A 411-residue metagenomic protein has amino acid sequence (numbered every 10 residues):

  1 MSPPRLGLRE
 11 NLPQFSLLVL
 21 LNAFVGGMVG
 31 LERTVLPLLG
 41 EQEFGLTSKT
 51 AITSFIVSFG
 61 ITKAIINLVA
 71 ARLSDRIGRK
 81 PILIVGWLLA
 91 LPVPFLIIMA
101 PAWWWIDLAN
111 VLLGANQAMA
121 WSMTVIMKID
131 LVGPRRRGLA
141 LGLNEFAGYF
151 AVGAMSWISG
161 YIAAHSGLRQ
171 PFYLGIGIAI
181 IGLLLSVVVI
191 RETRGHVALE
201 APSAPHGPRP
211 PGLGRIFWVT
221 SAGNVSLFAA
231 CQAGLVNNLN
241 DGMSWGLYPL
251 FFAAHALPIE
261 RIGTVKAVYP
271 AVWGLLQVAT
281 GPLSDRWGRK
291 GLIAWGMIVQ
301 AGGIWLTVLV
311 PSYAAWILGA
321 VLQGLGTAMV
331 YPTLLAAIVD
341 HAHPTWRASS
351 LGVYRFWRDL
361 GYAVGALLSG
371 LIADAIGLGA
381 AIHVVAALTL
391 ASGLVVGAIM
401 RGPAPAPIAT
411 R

Functional and structural regions predicted by a protein language model:
M1-L12, E192-A229, R411: Juxtamembrane intracellular "pre-TM" segments in multi-pass secondary transporters
E10-G60, S226-A229, A233, N237-H255: Helix-loop boundary and gating motifs at the non-cytosolic
G60-L68, V152-G153, P270-V278, Y362-A363: Residue-level signature of mid-helix packing/kink "hotspots" within the transmembrane helices of 12-pass Major
I66-G78, A163, L276-G288, A373-D374: Helix-to-loop junctions at the C-terminal end of transmembrane segments in multipass secondary transporters
L88-P101, V299-P311: C-terminal ends and interior cores of transmembrane alpha-helices in multi-pass membrane transporters/permeases
V111-G148, A336-A337: Cytoplasmic helix-loop-helix junction between adjacent transmembrane helices in 12-TM secondary transporters
G177-A201, S392-R401: C-terminal membrane-cytosol helix-exit motif in multi-pass small-molecule transporters
